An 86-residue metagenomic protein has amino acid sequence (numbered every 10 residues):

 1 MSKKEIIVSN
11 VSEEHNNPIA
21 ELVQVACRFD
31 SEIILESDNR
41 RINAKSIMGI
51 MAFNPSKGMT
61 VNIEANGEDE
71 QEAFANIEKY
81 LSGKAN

Functional and structural regions predicted by a protein language model:
M1-E5, T60-N62: Intrinsic-disorder/low-complexity, polar/charged segments enriched in Ser/Thr/Lys/Arg/Asp/Glu/Gln
E5-I6, N86: A mid-sequence interfacial segment
V8-N43, M48-F53: Compact, glycine-rich, soluble single-domain proteins
A52-N86: C-terminal structural segments of small proteins and small subunits
